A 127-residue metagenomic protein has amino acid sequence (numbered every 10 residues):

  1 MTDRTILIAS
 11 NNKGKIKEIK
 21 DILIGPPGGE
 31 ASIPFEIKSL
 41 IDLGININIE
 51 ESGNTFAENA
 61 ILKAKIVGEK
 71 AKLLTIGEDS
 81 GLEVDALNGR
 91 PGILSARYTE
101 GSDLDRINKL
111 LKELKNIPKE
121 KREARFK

Functional and structural regions predicted by a protein language model:
T2-L7, K13-G25, I33-K127: Anionic-ligand binding patches
